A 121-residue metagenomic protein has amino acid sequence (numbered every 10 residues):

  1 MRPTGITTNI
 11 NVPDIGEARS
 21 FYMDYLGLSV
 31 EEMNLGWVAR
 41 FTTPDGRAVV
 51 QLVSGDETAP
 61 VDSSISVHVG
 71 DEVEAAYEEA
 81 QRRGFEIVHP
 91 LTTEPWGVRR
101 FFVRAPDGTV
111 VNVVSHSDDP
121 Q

Functional and structural regions predicted by a protein language model:
M1-R19, R47, S63-I65, H116-Q121: N-terminal beta-strand motif that seeds the catalytic metal site of vicinal oxygen chelate
G5-P13, A39-P44, G55-R83, R99-R104 (+1 more regions): Vicinal oxygen chelate
G16-Y25, F101, V110: Conserved active-site alpha-helix within GNAT-family acetyltransferase domains
D24-E31, R82-E86: Conserved acetyl-CoA-binding loop of GNAT-fold acetyltransferases
S29, V50-Q51, I87-P90: A short linear hydrophobic-aromatic micro-motif
S29-L35, T92-E94, D118-P120: Conserved catalytic-core motifs of GNAT/GCN5-like acyltransferases
V53, F102, V113-P120: Short beta->alpha transition motifs characteristic of CBS
